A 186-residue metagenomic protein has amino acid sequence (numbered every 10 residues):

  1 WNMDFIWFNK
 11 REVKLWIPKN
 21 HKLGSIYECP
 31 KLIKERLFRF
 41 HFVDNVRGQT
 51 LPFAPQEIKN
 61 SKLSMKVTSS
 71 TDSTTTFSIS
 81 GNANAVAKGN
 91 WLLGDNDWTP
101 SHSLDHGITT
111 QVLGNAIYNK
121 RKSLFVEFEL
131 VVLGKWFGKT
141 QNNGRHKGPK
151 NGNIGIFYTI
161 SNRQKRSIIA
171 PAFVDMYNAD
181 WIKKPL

Functional and structural regions predicted by a protein language model:
W1-L186: Acidic, serine/threonine-rich low-complexity disordered tracts
